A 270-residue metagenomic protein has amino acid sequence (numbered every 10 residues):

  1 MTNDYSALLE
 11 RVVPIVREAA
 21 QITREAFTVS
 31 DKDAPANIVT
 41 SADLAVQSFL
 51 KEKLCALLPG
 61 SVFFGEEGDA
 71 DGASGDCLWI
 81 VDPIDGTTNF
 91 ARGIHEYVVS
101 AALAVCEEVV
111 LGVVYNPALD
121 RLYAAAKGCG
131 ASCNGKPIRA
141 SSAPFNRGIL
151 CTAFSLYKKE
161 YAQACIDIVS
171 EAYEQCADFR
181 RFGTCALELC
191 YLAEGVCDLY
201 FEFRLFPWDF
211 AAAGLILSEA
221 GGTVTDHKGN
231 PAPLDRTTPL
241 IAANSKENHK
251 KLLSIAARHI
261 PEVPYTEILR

Functional and structural regions predicted by a protein language model:
M1-I84, T266-R270: N-terminal subdomain of lithium-sensitive/metallo-dependent phosphomonoesterases centered on the IMPase/IPPase/PAP
M1-P14, D167-Y173, L187-R270: Oxyanion/phosphate-interacting regions
T23-A26, D43, L54, T87 (+6 more regions): Residue-level signal for inorganic ion chemistry
V62, L111, I149, D198-L199: Short, Asp-centered acidic motifs that coordinate Mg2+ and/or phosphate in catalytic or ligand-binding sites
E66, F182-T184, H227: Conserved beta-strand termini and adjacent loop/short-helix elements that scaffold enzyme active sites in alpha/beta
W79-L119: Glycine-rich active-site/cofactor-binding loop and its immediate structural neighborhood
A102-L189, T237-R270: Acidic beta-strand-loop-alpha-helix segment within the catalytic core of divalent metal-dependent phosphate-processing
